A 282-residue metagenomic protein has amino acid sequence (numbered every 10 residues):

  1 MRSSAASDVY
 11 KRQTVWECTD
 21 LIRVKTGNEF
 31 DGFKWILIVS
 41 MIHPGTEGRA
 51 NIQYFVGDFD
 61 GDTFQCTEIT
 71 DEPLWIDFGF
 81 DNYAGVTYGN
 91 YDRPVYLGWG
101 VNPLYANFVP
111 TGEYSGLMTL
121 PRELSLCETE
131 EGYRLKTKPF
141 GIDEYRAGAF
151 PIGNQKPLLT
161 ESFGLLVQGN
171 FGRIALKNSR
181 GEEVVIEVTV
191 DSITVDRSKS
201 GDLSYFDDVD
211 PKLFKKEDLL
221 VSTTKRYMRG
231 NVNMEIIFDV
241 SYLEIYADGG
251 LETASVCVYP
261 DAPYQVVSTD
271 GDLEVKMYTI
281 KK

Functional and structural regions predicted by a protein language model:
M1-A6, Y10: Single conserved hydrophobic/aromatic residue that forms the stacking wall/gate of nucleotide- or nucleobase-binding
K11-R12, P44-R49, G112-S115: Short consensus segments that form the blades of beta-propeller domains, in both extracellular/periplasmic
R12-T19, G79-Y83: Repeat-based blade/solenoid architectures
T19-E29, T87-Y88: Beta-propeller blade termini
F30, Q53-K282: Beta-rich accessory regions
G32-S40, I52: Loop/turn-rich, solvent-exposed surfaces of beta-rich toroidal or solenoidal domains
I38-M41, G98-G100: Recurrent small/Gly-Pro-centered beta-turn motifs in extracellular repeat architectures
I42-G45, P103-L104: Short glycine/acidic-enriched loop and turn motifs that connect beta-strands
